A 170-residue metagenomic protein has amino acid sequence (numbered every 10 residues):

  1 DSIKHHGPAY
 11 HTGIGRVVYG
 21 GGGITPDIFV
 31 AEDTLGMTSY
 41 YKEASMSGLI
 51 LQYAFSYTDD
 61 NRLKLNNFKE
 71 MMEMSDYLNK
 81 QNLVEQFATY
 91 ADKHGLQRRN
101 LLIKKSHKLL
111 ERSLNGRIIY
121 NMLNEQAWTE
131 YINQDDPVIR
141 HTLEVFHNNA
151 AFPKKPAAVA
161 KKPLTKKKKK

Functional and structural regions predicted by a protein language model:
D1-K170: Conserved functional hotspot residues or short segments at active or partner-binding sites across diverse domains
